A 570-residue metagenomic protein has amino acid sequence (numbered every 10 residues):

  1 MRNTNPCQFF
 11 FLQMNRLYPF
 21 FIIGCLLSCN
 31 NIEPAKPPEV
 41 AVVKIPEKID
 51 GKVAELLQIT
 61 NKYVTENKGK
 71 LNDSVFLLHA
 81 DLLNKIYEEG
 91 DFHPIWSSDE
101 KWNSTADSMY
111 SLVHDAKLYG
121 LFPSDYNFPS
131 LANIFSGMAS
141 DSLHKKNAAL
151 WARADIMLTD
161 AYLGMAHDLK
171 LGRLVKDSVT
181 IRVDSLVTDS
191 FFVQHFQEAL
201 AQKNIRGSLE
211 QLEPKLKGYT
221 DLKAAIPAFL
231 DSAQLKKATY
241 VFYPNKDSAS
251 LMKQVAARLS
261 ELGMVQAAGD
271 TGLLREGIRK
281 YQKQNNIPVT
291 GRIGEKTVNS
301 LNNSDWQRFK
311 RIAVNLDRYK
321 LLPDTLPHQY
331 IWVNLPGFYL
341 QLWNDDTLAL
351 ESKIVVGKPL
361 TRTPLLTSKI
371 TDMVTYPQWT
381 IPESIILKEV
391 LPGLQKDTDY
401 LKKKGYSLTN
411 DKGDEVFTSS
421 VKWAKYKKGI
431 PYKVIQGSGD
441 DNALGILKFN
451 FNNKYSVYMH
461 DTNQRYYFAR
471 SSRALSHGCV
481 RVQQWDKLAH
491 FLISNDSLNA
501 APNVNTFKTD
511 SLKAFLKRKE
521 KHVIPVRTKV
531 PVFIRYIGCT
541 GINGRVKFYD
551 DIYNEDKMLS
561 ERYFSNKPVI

Functional and structural regions predicted by a protein language model:
M1-M14: N-terminal secretory signal peptides that target proteins for export/translocation
N15-I22: Sec-dependent signal peptide recognition, specifically the positively charged N-region followed immediately by
C25-S28: C-terminal motif of bacterial Sec signal peptides marking the signal peptidase cleavage site
N30-D189: Cationic-aromatic interfacial patches
N30-G90, L163, V183, L200-I570: Well-ordered beta-sheet/strand-loop patches within structured domains
V193-H195: Long, highly charged low-complexity segments enriched in Glu/Asp and Lys/Arg with interspersed Ser/Thr
